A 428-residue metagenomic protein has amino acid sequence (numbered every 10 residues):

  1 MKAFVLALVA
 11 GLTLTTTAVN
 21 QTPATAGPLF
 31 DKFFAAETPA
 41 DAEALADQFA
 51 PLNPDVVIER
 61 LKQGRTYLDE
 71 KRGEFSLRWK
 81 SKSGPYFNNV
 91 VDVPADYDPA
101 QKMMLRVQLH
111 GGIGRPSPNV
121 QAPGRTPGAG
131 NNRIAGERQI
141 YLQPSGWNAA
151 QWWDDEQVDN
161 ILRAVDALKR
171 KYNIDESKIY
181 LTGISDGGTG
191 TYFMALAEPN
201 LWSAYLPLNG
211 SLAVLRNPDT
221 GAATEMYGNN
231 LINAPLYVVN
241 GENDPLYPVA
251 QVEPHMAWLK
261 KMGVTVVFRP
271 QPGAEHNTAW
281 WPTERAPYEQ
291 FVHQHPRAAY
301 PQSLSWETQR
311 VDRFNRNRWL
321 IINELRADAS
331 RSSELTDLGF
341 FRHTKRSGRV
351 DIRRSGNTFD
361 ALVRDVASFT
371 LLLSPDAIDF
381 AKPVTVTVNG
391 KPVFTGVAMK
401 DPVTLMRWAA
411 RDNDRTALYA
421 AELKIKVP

Functional and structural regions predicted by a protein language model:
Q21-M103, M399-D414, L418: A domain-start/cap signature at the N-terminus of enzymes
A95-Q101, Q151-D186, L196-W202: Gly/Ser-rich "nucleophile elbow"/oxyanion-hole loop immediately N-terminal to the catalytic nucleophile in hydrolases
K102-Y172: Active-site machinery of serine-nucleophile hydrolases
V120-A122, P248-A257, L371-P375: Short alpha-helix in the alpha/beta-hydrolase fold that links the catalytic acid
S177-N230: Primarily recognizes the serine-hydrolase "nucleophile elbow" in alpha/beta-hydrolase and SGNH/GDSL folds
L231, Y237-N240: Short beta-strand/loop motif that positions the catalytic acidic residue of the alpha/beta-hydrolase fold
P245, V249-F359: C-terminal catalytic histidine-bearing segment of alpha/beta-hydrolase fold enzymes
D312-P428: C-terminal beta-sandwich/jelly-roll accessory domains of carbohydrate-active enzymes
